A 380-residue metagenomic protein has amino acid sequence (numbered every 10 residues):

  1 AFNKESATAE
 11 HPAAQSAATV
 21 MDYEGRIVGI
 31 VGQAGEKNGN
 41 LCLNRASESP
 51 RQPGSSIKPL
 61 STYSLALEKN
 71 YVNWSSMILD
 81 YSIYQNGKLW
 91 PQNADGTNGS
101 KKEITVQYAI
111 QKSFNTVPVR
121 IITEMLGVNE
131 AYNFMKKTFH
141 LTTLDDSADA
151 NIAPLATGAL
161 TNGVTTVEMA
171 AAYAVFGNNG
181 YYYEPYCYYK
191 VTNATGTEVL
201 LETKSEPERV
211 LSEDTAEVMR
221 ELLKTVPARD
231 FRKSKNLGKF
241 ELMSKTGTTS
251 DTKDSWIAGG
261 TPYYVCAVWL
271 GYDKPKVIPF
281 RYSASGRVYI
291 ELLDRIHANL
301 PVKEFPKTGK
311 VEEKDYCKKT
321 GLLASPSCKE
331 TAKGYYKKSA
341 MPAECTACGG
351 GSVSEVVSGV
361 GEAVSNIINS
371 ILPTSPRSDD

Functional and structural regions predicted by a protein language model:
A1-T8, A14, A18-V20, I27-S49 (+3 more regions): A penicillin-recognizing enzyme superfamily signal
Q15, I104, I152: Short coil/loop residues immediately preceding or within conserved phosphate-binding loops of NTP-utilizing enzyme
M21-E24, S49-I57, N98-K102, V106 (+9 more regions): Secondary-structure capping and boundary motifs in well-ordered enzyme cores
G25, R51-D80, A109, A172-F176 (+3 more regions): Active-site SXXK
K37, L67-S76, T142-D145, N178-Y183 (+1 more regions): Secondary-structure transition/capping motifs at alpha-helix termini and the adjoining loop/turn into the next element
Y71-A131, Y182, A194-T225: Conserved catalytic neighborhood of penicillin-recognizing serine enzymes
L89-A94, M125-A170: Mid-domain, small-residue-enriched loop/turn segments at the edges of structured enzyme/sensor domains
G350-D379: Composition-driven, intrinsically disordered low-complexity tracts enriched in small residues
